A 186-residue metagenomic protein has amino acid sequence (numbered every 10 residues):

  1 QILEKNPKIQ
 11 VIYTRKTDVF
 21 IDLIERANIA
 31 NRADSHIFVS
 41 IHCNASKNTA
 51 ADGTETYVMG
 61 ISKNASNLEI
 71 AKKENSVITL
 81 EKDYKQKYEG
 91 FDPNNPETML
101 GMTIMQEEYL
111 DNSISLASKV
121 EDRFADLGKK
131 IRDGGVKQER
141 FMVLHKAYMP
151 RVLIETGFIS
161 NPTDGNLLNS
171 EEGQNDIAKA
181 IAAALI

Functional and structural regions predicted by a protein language model:
Q1-I186: Active-site-proximal helix/loop segments of hydrolytic enzymes
